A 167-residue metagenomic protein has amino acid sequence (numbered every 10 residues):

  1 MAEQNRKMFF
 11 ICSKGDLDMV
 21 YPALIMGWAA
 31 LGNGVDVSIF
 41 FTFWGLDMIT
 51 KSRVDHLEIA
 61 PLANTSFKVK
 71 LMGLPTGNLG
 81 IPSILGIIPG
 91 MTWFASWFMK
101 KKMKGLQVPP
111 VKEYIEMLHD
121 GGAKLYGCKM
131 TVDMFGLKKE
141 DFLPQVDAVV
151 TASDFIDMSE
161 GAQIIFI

Functional and structural regions predicted by a protein language model:
F9-K14, F94-M103, K138-E140: Short, basic, glycine/proline-bearing loop/turn elements
F10-V20, I49-T50: Short, glycine-rich nucleotide/cofactor-binding loops
Y21-G34, I39: Histidine-anchored nucleotide/phosphate-binding helix
V37-F43, Y126-K129: Short internal beta-strands
G45-E58: N-terminal beta-loop-helix "entrance" segment that forms/cooperates in small-molecule cofactor or anionic ligand
L57-W93, M99, Q107: A glycine-rich helix N-cap at a beta->alpha junction
M103, G127, V132, E140-I167: Glycine-rich, aromatic-bearing surface loops/beta-hairpins
K112-G121, Y126: A short aromatic-anchored loop/beta-hairpin motif
